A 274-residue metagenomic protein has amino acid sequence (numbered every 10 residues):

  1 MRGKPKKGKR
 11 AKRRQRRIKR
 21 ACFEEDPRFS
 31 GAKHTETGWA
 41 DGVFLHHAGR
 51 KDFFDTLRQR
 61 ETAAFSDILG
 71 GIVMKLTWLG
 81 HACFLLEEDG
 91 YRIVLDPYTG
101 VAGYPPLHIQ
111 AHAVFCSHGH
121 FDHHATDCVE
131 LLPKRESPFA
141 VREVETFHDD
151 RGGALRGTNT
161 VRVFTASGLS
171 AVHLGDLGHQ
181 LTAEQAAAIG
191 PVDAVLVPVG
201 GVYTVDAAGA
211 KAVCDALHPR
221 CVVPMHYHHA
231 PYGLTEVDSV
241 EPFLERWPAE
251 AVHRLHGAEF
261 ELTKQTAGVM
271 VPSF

Functional and structural regions predicted by a protein language model:
M1-C22, F29: Intrinsically disordered, Lys/Arg-rich low-complexity segments
F23, F29, F44, F53-F54 (+1 more regions): Aromatic (phenylalanine/tyrosine) cluster motif
T35, G42-V43, H47-A48, D55-T56: Short hydrophobic alpha-helical segments enriched in small aliphatic residues
F53-V73: Short, Lys/Arg-enriched N-terminal segments with co-localized hydrophobic residues within the first ~10-30 amino acids
V73-A113, H120-D122, E130-A194, V202-A208 (+1 more regions): Core dinuclear metal-dependent hydrolase active-site scaffold
T77, L155-R156, L217, C221-F274: Binuclear metal-ion centers of metallo-dependent hydrolases, dominated by the metallo-beta-lactamase
A111, A194, A210-Y227: Proline-aspartate-enriched helix->loop->beta-strand connector
H118, V199, M225-H229: Short secondary-structure boundary segments
